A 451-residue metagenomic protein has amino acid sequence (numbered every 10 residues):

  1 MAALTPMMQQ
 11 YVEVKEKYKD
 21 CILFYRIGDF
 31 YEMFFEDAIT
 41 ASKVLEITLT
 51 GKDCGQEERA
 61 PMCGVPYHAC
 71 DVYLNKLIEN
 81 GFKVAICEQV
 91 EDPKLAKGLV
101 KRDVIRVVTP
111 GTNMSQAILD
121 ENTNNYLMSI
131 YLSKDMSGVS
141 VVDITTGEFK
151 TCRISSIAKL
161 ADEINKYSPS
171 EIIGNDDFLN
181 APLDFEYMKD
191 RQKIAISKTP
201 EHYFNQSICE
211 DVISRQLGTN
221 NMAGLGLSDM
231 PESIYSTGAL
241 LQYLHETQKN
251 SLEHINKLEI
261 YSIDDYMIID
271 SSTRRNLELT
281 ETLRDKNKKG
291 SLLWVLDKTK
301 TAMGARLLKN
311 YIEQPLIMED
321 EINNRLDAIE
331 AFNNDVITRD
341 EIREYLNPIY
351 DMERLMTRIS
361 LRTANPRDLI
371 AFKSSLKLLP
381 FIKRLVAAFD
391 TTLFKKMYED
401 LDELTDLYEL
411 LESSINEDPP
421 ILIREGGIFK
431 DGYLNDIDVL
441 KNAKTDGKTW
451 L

Functional and structural regions predicted by a protein language model:
M1-A331, E344-S360, A364-L451: Charged catalytic and DNA/RNA-contacting regions of genome-maintenance and nucleic-acid-processing enzymes
N334-T338: Conserved interaction-surface patches within small, structured recognition/assembly domains
